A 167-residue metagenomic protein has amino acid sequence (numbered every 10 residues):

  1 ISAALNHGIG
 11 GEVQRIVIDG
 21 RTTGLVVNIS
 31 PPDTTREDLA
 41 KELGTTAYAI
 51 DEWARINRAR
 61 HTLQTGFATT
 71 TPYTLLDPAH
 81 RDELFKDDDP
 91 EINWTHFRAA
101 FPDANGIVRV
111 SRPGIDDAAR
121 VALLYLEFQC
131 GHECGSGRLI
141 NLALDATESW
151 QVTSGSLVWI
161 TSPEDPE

Functional and structural regions predicted by a protein language model:
I1-L123, E127-S136, S156-E167: Flexible low-complexity loop/turn motifs enriched in small/helix-breaking residues
I140-P163: Short beta-strand edge/turn micro-motifs at domain boundaries
